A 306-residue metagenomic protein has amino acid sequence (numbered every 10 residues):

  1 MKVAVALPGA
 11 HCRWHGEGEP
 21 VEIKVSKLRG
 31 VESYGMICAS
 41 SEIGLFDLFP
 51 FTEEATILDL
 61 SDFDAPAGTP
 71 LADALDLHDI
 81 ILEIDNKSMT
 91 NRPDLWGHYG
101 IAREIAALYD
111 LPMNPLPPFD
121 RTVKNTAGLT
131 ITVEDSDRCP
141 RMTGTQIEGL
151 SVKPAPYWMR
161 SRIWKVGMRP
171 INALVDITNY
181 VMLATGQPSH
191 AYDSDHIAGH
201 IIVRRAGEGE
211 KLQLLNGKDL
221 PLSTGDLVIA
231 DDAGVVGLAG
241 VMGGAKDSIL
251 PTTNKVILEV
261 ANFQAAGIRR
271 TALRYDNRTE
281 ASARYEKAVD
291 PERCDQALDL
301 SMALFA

Functional and structural regions predicted by a protein language model:
M1-T122, I257, L273-D276, E280 (+4 more regions): Phosphate-backbone binding interfaces of nucleic-acid-interacting proteins
V3-V5, T90-D110, G167-A191, A233-T253 (+1 more regions): Conserved phosphate/anionic-ligand binding catalytic regions in large, soluble enzymes, centered on
A4-A6, M36-C38, I81-D85, G97 (+10 more regions): Structured core elements
H11-V21, Y180-G267: Flexible, low-hydrophobicity surface segments
R29-G30, D73-L77, A106, K124 (+5 more regions): Solvent-exposed alpha-helices and their adjacent loops that cap or buttress functional pockets in soluble metabolic
S41-E42, P50, S61, V152 (+2 more regions): Conserved catalytic alpha/beta cores of large enzymes that bind or transform nucleotide phosphates and polynucleotides
A65-K87, A127-K165, A265-Y285: Residues forming anionic-ligand binding surfaces in small-molecule and nucleic-acid pockets of primarily soluble enzymes
Y109, M113-E210: Glycine/proline-enriched, intrinsically flexible loops and inter-domain linkers
